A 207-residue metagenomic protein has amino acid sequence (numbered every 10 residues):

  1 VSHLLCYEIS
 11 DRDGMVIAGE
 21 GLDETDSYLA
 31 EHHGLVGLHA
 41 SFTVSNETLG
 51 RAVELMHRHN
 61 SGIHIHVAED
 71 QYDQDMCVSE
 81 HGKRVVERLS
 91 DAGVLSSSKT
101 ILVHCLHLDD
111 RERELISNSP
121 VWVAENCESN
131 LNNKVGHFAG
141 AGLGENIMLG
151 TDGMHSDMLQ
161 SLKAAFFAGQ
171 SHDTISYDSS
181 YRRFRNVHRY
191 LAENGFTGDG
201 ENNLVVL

Functional and structural regions predicted by a protein language model:
S2, L55-G62, V94-S98, L115-A124 (+2 more regions): Glycine-enriched alpha-helix->loop->beta-strand junction motifs that scaffold or abut catalytic
S2-C105: Metal-coordinating catalytic core of metallo-dependent amide/deamination hydrolases
V36, H66, L102, I116 (+3 more regions): Divalent metal-coordination and catalytic microenvironments
G37-A40, T100-L108, A124-N130, G150: Catalytic beta/alpha-barrel core
T43-V44, D70-Y72, H107-R113, N130-N133 (+1 more regions): Active-site environment of divalent metal-dependent phosphoester hydrolases
I63-D70, N133-V135, L143-A164, N202-L207: Short acidic/histidine-rich active-site segments
W122, N130-N132, S171-L207: C-terminal helical cap
G140-M148, A164-R182: A beta-strand-loop signature enriched in Asp, Gly, Thr, and Trp that corresponds to the sialidase/neuraminidase Asp-box
